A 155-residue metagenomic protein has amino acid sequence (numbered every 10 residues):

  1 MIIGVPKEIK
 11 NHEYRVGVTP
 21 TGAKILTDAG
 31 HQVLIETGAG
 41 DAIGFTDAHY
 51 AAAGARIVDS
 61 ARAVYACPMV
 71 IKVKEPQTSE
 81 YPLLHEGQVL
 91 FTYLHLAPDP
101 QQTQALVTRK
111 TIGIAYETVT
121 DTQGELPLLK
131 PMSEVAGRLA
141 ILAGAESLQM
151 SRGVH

Functional and structural regions predicted by a protein language model:
I2, E8, T78-H155: Glycine/serine-rich phosphate-binding loop and adjoining beta1-alpha1 elements at the start of nucleotide-handling
G4, A23, T27-A42: Short internal beta-strands
H12-P20: Glycine- and acidic-residue-enriched helix-capping/strand-helix junction motifs
L34-R56: N-terminal beta-loop-helix "entrance" segment that forms/cooperates in small-molecule cofactor or anionic ligand
G54-A66: Short acidic low-complexity segments
P68-M69, V89: Structural motif
K72-V73, Y93: Short, well-ordered coil/turn residues at beta-beta hairpins and beta-strand->alpha-helix junctions within
